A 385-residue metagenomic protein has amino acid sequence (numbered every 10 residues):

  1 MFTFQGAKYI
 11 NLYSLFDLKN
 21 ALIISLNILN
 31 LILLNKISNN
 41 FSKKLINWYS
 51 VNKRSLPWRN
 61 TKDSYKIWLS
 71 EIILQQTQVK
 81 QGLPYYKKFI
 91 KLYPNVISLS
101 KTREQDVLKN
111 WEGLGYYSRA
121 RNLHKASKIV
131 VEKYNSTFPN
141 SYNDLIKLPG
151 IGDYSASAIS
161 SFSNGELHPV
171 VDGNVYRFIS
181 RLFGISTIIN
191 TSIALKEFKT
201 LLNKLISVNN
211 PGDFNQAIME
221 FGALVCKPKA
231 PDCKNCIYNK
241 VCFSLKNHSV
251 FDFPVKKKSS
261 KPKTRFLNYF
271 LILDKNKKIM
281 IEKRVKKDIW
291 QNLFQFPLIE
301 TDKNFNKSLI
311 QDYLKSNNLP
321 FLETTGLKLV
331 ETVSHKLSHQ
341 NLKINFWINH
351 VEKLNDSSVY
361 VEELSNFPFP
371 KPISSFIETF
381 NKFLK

Functional and structural regions predicted by a protein language model:
M1, L15, A21-R54, N60 (+1 more regions): Intrinsically disordered, low-complexity, charged terminal extensions of DNA damage-control enzymes
I10, P211-G212, I281, K328: Hydrophobic alpha-helical segments and their boundary regions
I28, I32-I37, K44, W48-D232 (+4 more regions): Catalytic cores of DNA base-excision repair glycosylases
